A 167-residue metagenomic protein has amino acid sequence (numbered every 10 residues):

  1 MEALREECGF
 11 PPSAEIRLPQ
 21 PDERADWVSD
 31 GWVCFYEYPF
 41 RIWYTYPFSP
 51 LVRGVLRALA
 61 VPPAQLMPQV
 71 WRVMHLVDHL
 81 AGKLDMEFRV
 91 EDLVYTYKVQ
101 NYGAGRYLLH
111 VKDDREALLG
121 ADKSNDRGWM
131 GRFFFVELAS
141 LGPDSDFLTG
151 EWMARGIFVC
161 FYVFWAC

Functional and structural regions predicted by a protein language model:
M1-C167: Residue-register detector that marks a fixed positional context within folded domains
